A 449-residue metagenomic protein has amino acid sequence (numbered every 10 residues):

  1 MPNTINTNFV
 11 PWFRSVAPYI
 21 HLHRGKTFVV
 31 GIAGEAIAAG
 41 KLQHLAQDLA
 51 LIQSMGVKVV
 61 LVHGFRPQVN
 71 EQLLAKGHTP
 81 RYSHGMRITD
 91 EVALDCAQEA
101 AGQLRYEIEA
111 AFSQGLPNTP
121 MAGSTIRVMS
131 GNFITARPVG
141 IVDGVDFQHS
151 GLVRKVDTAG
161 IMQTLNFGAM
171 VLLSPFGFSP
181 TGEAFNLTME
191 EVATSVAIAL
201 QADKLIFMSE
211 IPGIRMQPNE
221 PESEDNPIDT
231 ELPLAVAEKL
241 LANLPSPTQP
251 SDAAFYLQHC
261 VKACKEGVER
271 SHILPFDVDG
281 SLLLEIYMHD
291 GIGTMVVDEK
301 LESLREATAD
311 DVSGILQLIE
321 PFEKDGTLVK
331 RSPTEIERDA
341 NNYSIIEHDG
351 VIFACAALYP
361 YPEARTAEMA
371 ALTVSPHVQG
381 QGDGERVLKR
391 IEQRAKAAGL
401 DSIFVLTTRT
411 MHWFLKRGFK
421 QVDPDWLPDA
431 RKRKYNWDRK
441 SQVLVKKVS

Functional and structural regions predicted by a protein language model:
M1-R270, A309-G314, E347, P360: Nucleotide/pyrophosphate-binding catalytic subdomain
R66-V69, V278-L282, D290: Terminal amphipathic helices with adjacent charged low-complexity linkers/tails
D229-E231, E299-K330, K440-V443: Short amphipathic alpha-helix that is part of the acyltransferase structural core
Y287-A309, S449: Conserved N-terminal entry element of GNAT/NAT acetyltransferase domains
K330-V374: A conserved beta-strand-loop-helix scaffold within acyl/acetyltransferase catalytic domains
V374, G380-A397, V405: Conserved acetyl-CoA-binding loop-helix of GNAT-fold acetyltransferases
F404-L406, L415, K420-V443: Conserved catalytic-core motifs of GNAT/GCN5-like acyltransferases
